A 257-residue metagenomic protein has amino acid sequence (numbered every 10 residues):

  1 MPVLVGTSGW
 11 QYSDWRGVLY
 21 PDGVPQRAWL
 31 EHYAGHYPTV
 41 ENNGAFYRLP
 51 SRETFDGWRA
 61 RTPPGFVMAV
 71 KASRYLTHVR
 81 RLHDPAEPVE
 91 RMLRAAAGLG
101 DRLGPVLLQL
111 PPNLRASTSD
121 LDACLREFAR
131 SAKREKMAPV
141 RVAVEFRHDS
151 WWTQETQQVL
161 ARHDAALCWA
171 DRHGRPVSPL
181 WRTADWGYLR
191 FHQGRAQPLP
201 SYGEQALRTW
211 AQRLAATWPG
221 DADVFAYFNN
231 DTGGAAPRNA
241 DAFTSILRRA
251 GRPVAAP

Functional and structural regions predicted by a protein language model:
M1-P257: Residues lining hydrophobic/aromatic ligand-binding pockets adjacent to catalytic sites
